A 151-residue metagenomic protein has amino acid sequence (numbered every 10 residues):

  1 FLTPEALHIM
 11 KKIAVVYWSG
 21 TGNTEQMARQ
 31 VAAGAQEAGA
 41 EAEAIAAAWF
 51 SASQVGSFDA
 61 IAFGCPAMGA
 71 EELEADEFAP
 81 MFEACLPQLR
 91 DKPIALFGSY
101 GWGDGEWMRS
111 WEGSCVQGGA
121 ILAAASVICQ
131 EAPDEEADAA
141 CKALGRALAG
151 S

Functional and structural regions predicted by a protein language model:
F1-I9: Short, Lys/Arg-enriched N-terminal segments with co-localized hydrophobic residues within the first ~10-30 amino acids
K11-I13, N23-Q26, A32-A47, G56-S151: FMN-binding flavodoxin-like domain, especially the glycine-rich phosphate-binding loop
Y17-T21: Aromatic-flanked redox-active Cys/Sec active sites in thiol-based oxidoreductases, especially the WC-centered
S51: Acidic, amphipathic alpha-helical patches
